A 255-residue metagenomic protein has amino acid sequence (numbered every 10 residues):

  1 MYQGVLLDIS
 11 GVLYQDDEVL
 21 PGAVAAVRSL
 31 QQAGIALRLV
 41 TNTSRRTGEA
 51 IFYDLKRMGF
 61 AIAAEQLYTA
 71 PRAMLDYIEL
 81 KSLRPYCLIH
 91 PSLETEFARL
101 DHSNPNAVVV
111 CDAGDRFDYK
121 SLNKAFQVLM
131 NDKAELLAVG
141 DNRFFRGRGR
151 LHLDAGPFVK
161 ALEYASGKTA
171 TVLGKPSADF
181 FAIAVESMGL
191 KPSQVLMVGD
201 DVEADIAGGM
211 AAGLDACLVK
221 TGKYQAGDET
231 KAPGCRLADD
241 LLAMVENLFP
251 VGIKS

Functional and structural regions predicted by a protein language model:
M1-I35, S44-Y68, R72-S255: Asp-based, Mg2+/Mn2+-dependent phosphohydrolase catalytic module
